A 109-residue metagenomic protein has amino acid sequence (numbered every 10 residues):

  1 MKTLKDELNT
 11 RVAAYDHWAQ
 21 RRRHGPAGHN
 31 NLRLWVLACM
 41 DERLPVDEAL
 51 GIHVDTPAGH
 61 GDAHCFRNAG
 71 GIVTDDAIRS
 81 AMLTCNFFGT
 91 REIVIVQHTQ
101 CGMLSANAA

Functional and structural regions predicted by a protein language model:
M1-D75: Short, conserved "active-site rim" segments that organize catalytic pockets and cofactor/ligand binding
A58-A109: Short HxH-centered metal-ligating active-site micro-motif
